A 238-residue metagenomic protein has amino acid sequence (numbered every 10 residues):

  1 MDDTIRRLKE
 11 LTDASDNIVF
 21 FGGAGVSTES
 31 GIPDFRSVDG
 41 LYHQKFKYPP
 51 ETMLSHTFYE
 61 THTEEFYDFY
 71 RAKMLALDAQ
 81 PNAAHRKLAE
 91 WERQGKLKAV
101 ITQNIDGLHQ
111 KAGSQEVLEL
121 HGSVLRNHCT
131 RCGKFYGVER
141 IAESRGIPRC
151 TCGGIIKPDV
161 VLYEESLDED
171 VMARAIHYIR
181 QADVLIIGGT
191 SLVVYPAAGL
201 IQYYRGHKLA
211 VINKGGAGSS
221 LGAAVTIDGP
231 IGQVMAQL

Functional and structural regions predicted by a protein language model:
M1-L238: Conserved catalytic core of sirtuin-type NAD+-dependent deacylases
